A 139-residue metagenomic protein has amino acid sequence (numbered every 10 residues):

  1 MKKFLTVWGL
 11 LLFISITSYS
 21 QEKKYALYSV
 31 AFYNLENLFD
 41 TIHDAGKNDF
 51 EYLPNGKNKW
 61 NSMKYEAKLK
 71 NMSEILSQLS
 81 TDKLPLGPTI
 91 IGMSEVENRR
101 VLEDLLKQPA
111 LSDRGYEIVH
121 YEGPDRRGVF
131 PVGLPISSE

Functional and structural regions predicted by a protein language model:
M1-K23: Bacterial Sec-dependent N-terminal signal peptides
S18-D113, V119-V132: N-terminal, active-site-proximal structural segment of metallo-dependent hydrolase catalytic domains
P131-E139: A well-ordered secondary-structure block
